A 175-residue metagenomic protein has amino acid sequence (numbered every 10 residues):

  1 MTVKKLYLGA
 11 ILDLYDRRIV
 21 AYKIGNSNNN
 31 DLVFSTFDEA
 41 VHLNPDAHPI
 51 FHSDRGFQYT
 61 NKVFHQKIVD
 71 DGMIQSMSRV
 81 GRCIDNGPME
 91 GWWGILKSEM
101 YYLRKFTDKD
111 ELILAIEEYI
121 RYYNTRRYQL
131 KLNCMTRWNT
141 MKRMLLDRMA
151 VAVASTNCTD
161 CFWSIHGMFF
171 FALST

Functional and structural regions predicted by a protein language model:
M1-E117: RNase H-like DDE/DDD metal-dependent nuclease/strand-transfer catalytic core used by mobile genetic elements
V69-M73, I95-T175: C-terminal domain-tail junction helix/linker
